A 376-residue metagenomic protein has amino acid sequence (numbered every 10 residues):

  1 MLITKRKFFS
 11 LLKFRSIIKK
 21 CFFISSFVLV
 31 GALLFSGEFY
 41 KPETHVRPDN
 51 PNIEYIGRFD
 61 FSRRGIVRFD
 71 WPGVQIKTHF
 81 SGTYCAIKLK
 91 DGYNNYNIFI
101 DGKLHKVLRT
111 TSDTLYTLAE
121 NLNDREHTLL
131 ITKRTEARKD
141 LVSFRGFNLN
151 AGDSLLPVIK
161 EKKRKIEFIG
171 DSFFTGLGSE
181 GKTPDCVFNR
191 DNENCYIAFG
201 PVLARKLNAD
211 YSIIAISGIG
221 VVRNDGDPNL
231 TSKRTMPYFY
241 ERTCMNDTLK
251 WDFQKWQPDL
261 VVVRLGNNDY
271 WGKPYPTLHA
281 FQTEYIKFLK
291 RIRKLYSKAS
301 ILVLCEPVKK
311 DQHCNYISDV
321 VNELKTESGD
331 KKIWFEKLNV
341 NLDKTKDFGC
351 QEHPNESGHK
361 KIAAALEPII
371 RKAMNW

Functional and structural regions predicted by a protein language model:
I3-T4, F9, I18, F23 (+2 more regions): N-terminal secretory targeting modules
W71-V74, A137-L141, S179, D185-P276 (+3 more regions): Conserved SGNH/GDSL esterase-like catalytic core that processes O-acyl groups on lipids and polysaccharides
G92, S297-K298, G329: Proline-centered flexible-loop/turn and helix-kink motifs
L156-I159, T248-Q257, K290-Y296, A373-W376: Surface-exposed acidic, glycine-flexible loop patches that form ligand/cofactor-binding and adhesion interfaces
K165-I169, F174, Y211-A215, D259-R264 (+2 more regions): Structural recognition of the beta-strand scaffold that forms the well-ordered cores of secreted hydrolase catalytic
F174, N208, S212, G266 (+5 more regions): Sec-exported extracytoplasmic/periplasmic mature domains
P276-I301: Glycoside hydrolase catalytic-domain groove-lining segments
I301-C350, G358-W376: Extracellular serine-dependent O-acyl
